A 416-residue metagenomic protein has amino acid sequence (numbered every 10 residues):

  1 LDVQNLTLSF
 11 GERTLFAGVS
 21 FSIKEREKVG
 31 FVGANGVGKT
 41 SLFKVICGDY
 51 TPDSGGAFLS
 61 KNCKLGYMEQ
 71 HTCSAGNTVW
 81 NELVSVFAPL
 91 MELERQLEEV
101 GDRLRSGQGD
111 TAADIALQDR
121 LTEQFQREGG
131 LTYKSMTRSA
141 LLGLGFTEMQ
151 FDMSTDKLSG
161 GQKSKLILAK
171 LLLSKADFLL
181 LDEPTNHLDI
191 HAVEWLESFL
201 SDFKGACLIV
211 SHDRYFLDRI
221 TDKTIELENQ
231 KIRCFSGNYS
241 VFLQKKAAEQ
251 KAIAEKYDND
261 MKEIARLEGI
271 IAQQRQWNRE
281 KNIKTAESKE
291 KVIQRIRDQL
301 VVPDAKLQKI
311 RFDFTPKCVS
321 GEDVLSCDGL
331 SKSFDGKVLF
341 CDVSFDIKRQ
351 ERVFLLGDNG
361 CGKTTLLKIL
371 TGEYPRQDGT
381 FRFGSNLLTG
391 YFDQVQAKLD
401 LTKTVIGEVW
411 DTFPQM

Functional and structural regions predicted by a protein language model:
L1-Y257, T315-M416: ABC ATP-binding cassette signature C-motif
E92-R95, T132, K262, R266 (+3 more regions): Generic recognition of short, well-ordered alpha-helical interface segments
L97, L104, Q118, F125 (+4 more regions): Heptad-repeat amphipathic alpha-helical coiled-coil interaction surface used for oligomerization/assembly
E123, Q273-E280, I310-D313, G407-V409: Short hinge/gating elements
K246-R279, I293-P303: C-terminal boundary and immediately downstream tail of ABC-type ATPase nucleotide-binding domains
P303-C318: Short, flexible cytosolic linker that couples an ABC transmembrane/permease module to its adjacent nucleotide-binding
